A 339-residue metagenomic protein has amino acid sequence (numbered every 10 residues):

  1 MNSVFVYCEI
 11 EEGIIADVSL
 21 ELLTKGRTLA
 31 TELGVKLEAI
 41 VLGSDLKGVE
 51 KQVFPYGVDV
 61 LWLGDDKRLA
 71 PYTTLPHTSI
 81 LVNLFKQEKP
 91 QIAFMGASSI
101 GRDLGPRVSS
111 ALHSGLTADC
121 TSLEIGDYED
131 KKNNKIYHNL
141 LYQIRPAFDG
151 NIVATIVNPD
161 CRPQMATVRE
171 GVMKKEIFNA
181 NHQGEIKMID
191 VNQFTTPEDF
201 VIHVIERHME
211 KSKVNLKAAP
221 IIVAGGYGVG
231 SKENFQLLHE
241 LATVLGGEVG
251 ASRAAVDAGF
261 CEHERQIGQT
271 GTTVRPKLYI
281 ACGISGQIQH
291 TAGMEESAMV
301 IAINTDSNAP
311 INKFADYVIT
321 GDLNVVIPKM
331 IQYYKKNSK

Functional and structural regions predicted by a protein language model:
M1-K339: N-terminal glycine-rich FAD/FM-binding segment characteristic of electron-transfer flavoproteins
